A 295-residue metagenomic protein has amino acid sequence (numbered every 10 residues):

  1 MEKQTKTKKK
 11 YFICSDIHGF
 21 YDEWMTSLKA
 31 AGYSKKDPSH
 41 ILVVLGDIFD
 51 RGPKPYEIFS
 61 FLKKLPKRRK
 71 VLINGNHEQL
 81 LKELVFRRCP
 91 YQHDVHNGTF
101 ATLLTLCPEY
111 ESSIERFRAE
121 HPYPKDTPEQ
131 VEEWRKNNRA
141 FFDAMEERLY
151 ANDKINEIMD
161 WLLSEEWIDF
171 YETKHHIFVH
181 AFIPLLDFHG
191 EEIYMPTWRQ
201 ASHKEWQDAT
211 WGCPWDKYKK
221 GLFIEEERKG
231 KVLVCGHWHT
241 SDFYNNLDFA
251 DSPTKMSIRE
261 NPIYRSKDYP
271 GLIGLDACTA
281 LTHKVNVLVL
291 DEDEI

Functional and structural regions predicted by a protein language model:
M1-F61: N-terminal active-site segment of His-dependent metallophosphoesterases
K8-K10, D37-S39, K67-R69, K174 (+1 more regions): A general structural motif
C14-S15, V43-G46, V71-N76, F178-V179 (+2 more regions): Active-site neighborhood of phospho(di)ester-bond hydrolases with catalytic His/Asp-centered motifs
H18-G19, D50, Q79, I183 (+2 more regions): Short, glycine/acidic-enriched loop or turn micro-motifs at the edges of active sites
G52-I168: Active-site neighborhood of divalent metal-dependent phosphoester bond hydrolases
H121-G271, T279-H283: Acidic, His/Gly-enriched loop-helix segments that form or flank divalent-metal centers in metallo-dependent hydrolases
T173-K174, V289-E294: Short acidic-glycine loop/turn motifs at beta-strand connectors
